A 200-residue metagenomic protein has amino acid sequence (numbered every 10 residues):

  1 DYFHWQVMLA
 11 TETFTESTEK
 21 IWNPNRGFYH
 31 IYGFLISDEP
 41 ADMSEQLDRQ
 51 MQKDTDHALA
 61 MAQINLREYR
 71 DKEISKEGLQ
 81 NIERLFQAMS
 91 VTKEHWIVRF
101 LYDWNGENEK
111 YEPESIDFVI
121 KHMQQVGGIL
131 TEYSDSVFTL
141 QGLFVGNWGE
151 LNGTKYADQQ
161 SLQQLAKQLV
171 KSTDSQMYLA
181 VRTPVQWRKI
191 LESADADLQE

Functional and structural regions predicted by a protein language model:
Y2-V7: Exposed low-complexity, polar/acidic, P/S/T/G-rich flexible segments that act as propeptides, protease-susceptible
M8-A58, Q63: Boundary/entry segment of secreted carbohydrate-active catalytic domains
F28-H30, A60-A62, W96-V98, F138 (+2 more regions): Hydrophobic faces of well-ordered beta-strands that scaffold small-molecule active sites in alpha/beta enzyme cores
Q46-T55, M61-D103: Aromatic-lined substrate-binding rim segments of carbohydrate-active enzymes
L66-L79, Y102-V119, W148-Y156: Surface-exposed, active-site-proximal loop segments in enzymatic domains
G78-E94, E112-T139, S161-S172: An active-site-proximal structural segment forming one wall of the substrate-binding cleft that immediately precedes
I97-E107, V126-Y156: Active-site groove signature of glycoside hydrolases
T139-E150, T154-E200: Catalytic-core regions of glycoside hydrolase
